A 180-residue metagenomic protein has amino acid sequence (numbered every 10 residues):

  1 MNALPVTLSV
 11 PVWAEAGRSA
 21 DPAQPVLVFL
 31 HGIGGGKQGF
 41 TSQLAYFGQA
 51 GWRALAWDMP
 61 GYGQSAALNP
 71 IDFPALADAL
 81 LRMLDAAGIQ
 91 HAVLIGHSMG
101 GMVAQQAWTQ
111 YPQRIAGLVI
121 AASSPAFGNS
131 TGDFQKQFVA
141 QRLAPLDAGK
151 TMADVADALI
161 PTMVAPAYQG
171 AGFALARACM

Functional and structural regions predicted by a protein language model:
N2-G17, T41-Q49, R53-M99, Q110: Active-site loop/oxyanion-hole signature of alpha/beta-hydrolase fold enzymes
Q24, G32-G35, S98: Active-site glycine-rich loops that stabilize anionic/oxyanionic intermediates across multiple enzyme folds
L27-F29, A54: Hydrophobic beta-strand anchors of alpha/beta hydrolase catalytic cores
G32-L44: The serine-hydrolase catalytic nucleophile loop
G34, M59-G63, P125: Alpha/beta-hydrolase active-site loop signature
Q105-Q110, R114-A148, D157: Flexible "cap/lid" loop of the alpha/beta hydrolase fold
S130-K136, D147-M180: Conserved alpha/beta-hydrolase catalytic His-Asp/Glu region
